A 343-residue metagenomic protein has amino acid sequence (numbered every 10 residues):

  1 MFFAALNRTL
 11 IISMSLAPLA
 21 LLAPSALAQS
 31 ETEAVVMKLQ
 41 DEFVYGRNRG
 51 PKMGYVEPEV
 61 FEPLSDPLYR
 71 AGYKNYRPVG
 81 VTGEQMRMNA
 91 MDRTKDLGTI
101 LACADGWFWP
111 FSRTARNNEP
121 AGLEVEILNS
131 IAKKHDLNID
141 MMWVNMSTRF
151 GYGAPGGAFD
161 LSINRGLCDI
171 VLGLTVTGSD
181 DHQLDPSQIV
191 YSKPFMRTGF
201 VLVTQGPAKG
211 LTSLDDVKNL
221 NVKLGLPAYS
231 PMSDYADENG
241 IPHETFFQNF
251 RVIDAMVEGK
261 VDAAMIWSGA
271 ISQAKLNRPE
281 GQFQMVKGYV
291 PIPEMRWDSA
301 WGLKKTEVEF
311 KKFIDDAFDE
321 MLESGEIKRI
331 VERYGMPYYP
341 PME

Functional and structural regions predicted by a protein language model:
M1-S13: Bacterial N-terminal signal peptides that target proteins for export
L22-A28: Sec/Tat signal peptide C-region and signal peptidase I cleavage site
E33-M88, E126-K134, Q205-A208, D215 (+3 more regions): Extended ligand-binding regions for polar small-molecule ligands
R49, M53-A71, N75-L174: Extracytoplasmic small-molecule ligand-binding "clamshell" domains of the periplasmic binding protein/Venus flytrap
L101-G106, I189-S213, W301-K304: Hydrophobic/proline-rich hinge and linker segments of small-molecule sensing/allosteric domains, predominantly
W107-W109, N118-L137, G199-V252, S268-A270: Bilobed "Venus flytrap"/periplasmic-binding protein-like clamshell domains and structurally analogous long
N164, L172-D185, D254-V257, V261-M295: A ligand-binding cleft/hinge motif common to bilobed small-molecule-binding domains
P194-T204, S268-D319, M336-E343: Periplasmic-binding protein-like
